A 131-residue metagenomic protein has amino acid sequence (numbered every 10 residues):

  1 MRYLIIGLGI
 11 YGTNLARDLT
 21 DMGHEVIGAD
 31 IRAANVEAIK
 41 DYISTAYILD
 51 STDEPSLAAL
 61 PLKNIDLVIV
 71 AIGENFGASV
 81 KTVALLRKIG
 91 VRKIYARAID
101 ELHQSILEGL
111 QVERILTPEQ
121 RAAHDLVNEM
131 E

Functional and structural regions predicted by a protein language model:
M1-E131: Cytosolic regulatory regions of ion transport systems
